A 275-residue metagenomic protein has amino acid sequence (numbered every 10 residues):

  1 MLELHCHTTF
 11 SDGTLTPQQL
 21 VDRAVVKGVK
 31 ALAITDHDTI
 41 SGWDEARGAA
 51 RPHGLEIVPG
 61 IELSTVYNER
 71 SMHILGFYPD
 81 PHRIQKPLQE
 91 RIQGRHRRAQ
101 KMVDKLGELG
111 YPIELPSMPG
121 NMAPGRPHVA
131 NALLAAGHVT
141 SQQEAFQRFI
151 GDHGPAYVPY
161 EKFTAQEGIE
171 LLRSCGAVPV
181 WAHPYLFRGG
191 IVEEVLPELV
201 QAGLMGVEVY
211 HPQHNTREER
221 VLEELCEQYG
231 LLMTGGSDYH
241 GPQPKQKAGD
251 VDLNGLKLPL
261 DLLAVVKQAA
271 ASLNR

Functional and structural regions predicted by a protein language model:
L2-T8, T14-K27, S41-P81, T140 (+3 more regions): Charged catalytic cores and adjacent phosphate/nucleic-acid-binding surfaces used for phosphate/nucleic-acid chemistry
L4-C6, K30-L32, K86-L88, E114-L115 (+3 more regions): A short, structure-level motif marking secondary-structure boundaries and short turns
T8-F10, I34-T35, E90-R91, S117-P119 (+3 more regions): A generic structural signal for short
Q19, K30, H37-K101, K105 (+1 more regions): Mid-domain alpha/beta scaffold segments of enzyme catalytic cores
E90-G94, Y160, N254, L258: Alpha-helix N-cap and loop-to-helix initiation/capping positions
M122-P184: Conserved acidic, metal-coordinating active-site core of Asp-based, Mg2+-dependent phosphoryl-transfer enzymes
